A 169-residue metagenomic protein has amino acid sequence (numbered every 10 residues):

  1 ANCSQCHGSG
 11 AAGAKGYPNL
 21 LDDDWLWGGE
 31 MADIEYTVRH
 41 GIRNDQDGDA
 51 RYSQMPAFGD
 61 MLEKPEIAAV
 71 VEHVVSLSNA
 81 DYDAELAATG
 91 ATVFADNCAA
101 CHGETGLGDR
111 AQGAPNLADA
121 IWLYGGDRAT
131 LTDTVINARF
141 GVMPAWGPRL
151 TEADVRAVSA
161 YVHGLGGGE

Functional and structural regions predicted by a protein language model:
A1-A12, Y82-G108, D119, G125-G126 (+1 more regions): Sequence/structural segment immediately N-terminal to covalent heme-attachment motifs in c-type and related
A1-L26, M31-Y36: Membrane-proximal soluble helical/coiled-coil segments that couple transmembrane anchors to catalytic or regulatory
D22-V74, D109-G167: Extracytoplasmic electron-transfer domains, predominantly the class I c-type cytochrome c fold
N79: Second-shell loop/turn segments in exported
